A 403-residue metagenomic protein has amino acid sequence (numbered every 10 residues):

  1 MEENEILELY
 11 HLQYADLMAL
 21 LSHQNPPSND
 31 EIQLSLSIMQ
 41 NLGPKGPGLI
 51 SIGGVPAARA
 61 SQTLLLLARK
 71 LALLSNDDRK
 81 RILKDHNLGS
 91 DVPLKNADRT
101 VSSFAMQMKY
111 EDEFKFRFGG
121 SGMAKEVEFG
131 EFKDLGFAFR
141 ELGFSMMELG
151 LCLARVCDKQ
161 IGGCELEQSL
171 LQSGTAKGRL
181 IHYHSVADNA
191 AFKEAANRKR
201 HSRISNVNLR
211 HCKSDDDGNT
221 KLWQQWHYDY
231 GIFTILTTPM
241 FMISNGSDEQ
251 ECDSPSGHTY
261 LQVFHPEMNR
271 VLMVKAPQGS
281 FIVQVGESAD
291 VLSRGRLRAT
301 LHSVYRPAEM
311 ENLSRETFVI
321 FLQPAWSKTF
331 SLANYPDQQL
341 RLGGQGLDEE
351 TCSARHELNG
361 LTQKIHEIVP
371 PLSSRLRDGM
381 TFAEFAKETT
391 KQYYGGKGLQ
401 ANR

Functional and structural regions predicted by a protein language model:
M1-L94, R140, M147, L151-R403: C-terminal flanking tails of non-heme Fe-dependent oxygenases
P44, K95-S145: Non-heme Fe(II)/2-oxoglutarate
